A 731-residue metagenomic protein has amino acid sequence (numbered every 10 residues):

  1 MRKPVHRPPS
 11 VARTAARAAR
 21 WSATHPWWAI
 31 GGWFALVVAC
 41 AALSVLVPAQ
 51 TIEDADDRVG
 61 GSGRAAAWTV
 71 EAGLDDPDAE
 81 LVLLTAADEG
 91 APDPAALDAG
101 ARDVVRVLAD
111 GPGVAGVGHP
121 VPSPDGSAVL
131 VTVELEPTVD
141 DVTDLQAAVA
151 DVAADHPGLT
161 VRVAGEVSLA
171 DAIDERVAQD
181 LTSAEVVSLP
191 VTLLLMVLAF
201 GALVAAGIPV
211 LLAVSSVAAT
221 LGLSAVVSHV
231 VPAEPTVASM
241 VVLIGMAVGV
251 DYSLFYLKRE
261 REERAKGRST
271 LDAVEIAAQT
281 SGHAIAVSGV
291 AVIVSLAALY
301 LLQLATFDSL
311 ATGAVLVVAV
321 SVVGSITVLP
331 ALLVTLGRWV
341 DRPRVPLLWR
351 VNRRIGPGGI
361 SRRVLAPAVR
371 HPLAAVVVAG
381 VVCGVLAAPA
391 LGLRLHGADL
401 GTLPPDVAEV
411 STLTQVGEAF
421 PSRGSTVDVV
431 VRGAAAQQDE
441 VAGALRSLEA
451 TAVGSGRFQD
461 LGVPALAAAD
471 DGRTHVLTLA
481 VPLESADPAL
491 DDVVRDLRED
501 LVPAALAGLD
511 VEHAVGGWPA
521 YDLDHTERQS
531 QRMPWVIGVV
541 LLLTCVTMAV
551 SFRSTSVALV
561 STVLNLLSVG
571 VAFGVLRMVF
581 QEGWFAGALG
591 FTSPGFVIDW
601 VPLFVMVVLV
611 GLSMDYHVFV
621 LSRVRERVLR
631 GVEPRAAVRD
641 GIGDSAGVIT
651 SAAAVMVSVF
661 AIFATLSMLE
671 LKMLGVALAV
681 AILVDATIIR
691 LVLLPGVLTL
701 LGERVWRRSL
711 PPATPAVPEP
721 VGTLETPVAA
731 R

Functional and structural regions predicted by a protein language model:
M1-A49, V114, E136-L395, D510 (+1 more regions): Membrane-embedded transmembrane helical bundles of large multi-pass transporters/channels
V5-H6, I52-E53, A91-P92, T306-S309 (+3 more regions): Short, contiguous strand/loop micro-motifs
A49, A86-A87: Glycine-/proline-rich flexible loop or hinge segments
D54-A55, L243: Disorder-to-helix initiation segments
D56-E80, A87-A170, G392-G587, V618 (+2 more regions): Structured non-transmembrane domains adjacent to transmembrane bundles in polytopic membrane proteins
L83-L84, K258: Short beta-strand segments
